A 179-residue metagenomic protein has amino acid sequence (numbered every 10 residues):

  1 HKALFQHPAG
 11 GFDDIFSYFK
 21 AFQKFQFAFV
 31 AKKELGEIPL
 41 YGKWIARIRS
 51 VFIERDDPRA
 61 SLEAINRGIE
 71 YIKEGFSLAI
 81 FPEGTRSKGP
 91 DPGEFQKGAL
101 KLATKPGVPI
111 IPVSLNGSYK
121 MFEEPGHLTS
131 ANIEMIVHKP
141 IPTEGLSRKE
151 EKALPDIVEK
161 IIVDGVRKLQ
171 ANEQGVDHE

Functional and structural regions predicted by a protein language model:
H1-P8, D164-L169: Alpha-helical membrane-embedding segments and immediately adjacent membrane-interface amphipathic helices
K2-L4, S50, G75-F81: Residue-level preference for the first positions of well-ordered beta-strands
A3-P58: Catalytic core of membrane glycerolipid acyltransferases/transacylases, capturing the structured, soluble-facing
L62-E179: Non-catalytic C-terminal accessory region of glycerolipid acyltransferases and related lyso-lipid remodeling enzymes
